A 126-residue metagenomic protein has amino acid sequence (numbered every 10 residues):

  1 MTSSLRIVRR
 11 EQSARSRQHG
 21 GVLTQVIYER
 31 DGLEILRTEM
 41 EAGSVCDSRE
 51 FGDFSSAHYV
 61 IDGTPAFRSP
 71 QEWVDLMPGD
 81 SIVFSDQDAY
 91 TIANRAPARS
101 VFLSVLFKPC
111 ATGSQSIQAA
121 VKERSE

Functional and structural regions predicted by a protein language model:
M1-E34, D47, S114-E126: A short, N-terminal "cap"/entry segment at the start of jelly-roll beta-barrel domains of the cupin/DSBH fold
E34-G52: Conserved short histidine dyad/triad with adjacent acidic residue
D53-P65, P70: Glycine- and acidic-residue-biased ligand/ion/polar-headgroup-sensing regions
T64-A66, W73, A89, R99: Structural motif
P70-Q87: Short acidic-glycine-tyrosine-enriched beta hairpin
D86-T112: Ligand-binding loop in jelly-roll beta-barrel domains
